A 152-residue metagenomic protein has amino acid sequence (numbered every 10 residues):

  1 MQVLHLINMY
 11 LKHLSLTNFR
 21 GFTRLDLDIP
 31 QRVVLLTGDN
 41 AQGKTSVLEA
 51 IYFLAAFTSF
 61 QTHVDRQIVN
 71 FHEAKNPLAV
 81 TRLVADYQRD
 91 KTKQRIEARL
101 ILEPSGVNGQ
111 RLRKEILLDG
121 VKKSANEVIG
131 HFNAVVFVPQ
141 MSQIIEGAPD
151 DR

Functional and structural regions predicted by a protein language model:
Q2-F53, A74: Pre-Walker A-like glycine/lysine-rich segment at the N-terminus of P-loop NTPase domains
L48, D151-R152: Short coil-to-helix segment of the ABC ATPase nucleotide-binding domain corresponding to the Q-loop/switch region
A56-I145, P149-D150: Nucleotide-state sensing region of NTPase/ATPase domains
